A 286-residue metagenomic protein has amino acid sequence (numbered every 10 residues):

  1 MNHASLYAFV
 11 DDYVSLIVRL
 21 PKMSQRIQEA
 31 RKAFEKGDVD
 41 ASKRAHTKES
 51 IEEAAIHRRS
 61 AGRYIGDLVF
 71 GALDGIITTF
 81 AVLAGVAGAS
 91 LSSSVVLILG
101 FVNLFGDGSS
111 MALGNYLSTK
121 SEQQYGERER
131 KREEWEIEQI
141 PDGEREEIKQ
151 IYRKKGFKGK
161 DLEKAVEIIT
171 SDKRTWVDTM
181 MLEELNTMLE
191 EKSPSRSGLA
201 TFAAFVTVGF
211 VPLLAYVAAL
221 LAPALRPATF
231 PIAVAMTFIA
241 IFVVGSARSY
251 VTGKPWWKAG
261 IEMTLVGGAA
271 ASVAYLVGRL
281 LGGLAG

Functional and structural regions predicted by a protein language model:
Y13, A30-G66, E122-T201: Cytosol/matrix-facing amphipathic helices and coiled-coil assembly/linker segments of eukaryotic membrane proteins
Q25-S118: Internal alpha-helical transmembrane segments
A61-L83, M188-L214: Transmembrane alpha-helical segments and their cytosolic interface motifs in multi-pass membrane proteins
I77-A81, S110-E122, R174-D178, L182 (+5 more regions): Alpha-helical transmembrane segments and their lipid-water interface positions in multi-pass membrane proteins
V211-A215, T237-K254: Transmembrane alpha-helical segments of integral membrane proteins
P227-I239: Structural signature of hydrophobic alpha-helical transmembrane segments
E262-Y275: Small-residue-rich segments of transmembrane alpha-helices in multi-pass membrane proteins, especially helix faces
L276-G286: Juxtamembrane boundary at the C-terminal end of a transmembrane helix
